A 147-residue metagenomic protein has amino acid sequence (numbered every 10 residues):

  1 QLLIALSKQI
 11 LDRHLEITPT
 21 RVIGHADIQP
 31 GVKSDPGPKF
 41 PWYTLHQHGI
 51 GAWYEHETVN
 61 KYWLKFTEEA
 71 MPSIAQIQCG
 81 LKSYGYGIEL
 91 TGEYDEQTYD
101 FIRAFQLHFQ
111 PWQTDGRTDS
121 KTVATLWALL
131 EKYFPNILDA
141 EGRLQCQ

Functional and structural regions predicted by a protein language model:
Q1-I23, Q29-Q147: Cell-envelope/ECM-targeting effectors and their regulatory/trafficking segments
